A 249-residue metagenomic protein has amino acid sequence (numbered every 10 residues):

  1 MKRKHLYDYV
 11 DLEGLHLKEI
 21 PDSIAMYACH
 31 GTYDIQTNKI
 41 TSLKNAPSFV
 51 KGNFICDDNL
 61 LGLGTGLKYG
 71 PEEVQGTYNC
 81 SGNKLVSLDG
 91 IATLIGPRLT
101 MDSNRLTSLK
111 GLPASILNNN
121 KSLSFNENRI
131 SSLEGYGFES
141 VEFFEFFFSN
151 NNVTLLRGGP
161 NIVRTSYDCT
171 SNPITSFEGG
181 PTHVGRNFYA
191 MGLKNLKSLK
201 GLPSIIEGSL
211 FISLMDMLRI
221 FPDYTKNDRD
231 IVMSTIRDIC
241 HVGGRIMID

Functional and structural regions predicted by a protein language model:
M1-I24, Y224-D249: N-terminal capping/linker segments that flank leucine-rich repeat
L12-H16, C29-I40, F49-G62, V74-L85 (+7 more regions): Concave beta-strand-loop units of leucine-rich repeat
I20, L43-A46, L63-G70, L88 (+6 more regions): Canonical leucine-rich repeat
